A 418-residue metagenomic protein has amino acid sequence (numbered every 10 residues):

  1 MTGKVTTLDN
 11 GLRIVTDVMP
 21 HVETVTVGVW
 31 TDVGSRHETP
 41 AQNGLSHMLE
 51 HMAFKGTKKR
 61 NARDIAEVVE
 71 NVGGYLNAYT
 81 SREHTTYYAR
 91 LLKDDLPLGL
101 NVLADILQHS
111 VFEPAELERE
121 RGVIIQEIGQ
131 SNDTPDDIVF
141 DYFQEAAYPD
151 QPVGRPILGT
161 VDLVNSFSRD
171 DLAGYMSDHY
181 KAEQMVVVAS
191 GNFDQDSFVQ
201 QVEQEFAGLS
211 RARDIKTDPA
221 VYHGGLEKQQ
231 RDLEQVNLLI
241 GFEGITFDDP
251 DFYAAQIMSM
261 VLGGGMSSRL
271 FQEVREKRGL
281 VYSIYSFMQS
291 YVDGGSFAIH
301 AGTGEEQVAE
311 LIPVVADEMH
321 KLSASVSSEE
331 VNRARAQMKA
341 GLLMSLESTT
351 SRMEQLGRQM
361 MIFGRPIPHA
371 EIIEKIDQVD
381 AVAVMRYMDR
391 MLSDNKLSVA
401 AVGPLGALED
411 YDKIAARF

Functional and structural regions predicted by a protein language model:
M1-N10: Short, Gly/Pro- and small/polar-rich lid/capping loops
T7, V18, A62-T217, K228 (+4 more regions): Charge-rich, well-structured scaffold segments of protease-associated domains
G11, V18-V69, F143, Y180 (+2 more regions): Active/ligand-binding-proximal structured segments within catalytic/core domains that scaffold catalytic residues
R13-T16, Q229, L238-I240: Short hydrophobic-aromatic micro-motifs
T26-V29, L238-G241, A400: Active-site-flanking beta-strand signature of metal-NTP-handling nucleotidyl enzymes and homologous cyclase-like
Q201, L233-G241, D249: Acidic, glycine-rich loop-and-beta core segments that form the ion-binding/anion-interacting portion of active sites
P219, Q235-L238, Q256: C-terminal non-catalytic interaction appendages of large macromolecular assemblies
G224-G225: Flexible, small-/acidic-enriched active-site or ligand-binding loops
